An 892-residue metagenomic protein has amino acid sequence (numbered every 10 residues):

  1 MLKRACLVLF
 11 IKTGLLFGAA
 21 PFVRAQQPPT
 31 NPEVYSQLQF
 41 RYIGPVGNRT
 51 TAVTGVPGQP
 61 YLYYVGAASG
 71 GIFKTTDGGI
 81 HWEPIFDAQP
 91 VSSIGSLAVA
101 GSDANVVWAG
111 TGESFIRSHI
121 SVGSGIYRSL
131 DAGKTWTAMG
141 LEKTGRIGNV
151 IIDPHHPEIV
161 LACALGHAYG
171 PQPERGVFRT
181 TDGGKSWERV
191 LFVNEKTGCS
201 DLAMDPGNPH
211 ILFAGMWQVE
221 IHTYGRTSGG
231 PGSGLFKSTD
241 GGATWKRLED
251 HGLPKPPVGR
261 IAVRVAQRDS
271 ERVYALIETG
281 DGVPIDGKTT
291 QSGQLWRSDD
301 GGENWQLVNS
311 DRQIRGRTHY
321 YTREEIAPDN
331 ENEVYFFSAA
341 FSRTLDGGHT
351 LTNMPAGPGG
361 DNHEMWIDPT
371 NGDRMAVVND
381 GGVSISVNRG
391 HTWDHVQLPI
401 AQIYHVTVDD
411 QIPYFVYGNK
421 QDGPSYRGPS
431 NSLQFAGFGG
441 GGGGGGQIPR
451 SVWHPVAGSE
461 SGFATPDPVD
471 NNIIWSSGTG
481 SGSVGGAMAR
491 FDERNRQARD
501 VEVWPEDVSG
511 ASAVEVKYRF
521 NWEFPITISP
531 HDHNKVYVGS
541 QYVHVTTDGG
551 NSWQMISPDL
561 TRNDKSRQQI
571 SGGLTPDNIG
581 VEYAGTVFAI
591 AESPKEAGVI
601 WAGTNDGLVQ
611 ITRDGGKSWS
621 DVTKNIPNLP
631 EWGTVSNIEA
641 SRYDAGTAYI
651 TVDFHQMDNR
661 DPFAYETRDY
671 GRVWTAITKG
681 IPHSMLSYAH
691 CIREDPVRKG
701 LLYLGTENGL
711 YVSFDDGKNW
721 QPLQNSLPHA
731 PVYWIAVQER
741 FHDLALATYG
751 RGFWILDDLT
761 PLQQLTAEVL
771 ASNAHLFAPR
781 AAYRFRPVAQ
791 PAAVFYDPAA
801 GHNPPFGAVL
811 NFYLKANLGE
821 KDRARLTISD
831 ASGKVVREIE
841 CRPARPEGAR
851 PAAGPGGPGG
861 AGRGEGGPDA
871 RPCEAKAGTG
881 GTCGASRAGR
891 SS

Functional and structural regions predicted by a protein language model:
M1-R4: Positively charged n-region of N-terminal signal peptides that target proteins for export
C6-A20: Bacterial N-terminal signal peptides
G14, D182, R668, G880-C883: N-terminal compositionally biased, intrinsically disordered segments and leader/signal-like regions
A25-P798, P805-F806, C841, P851 (+2 more regions): Beta-propeller blade termini and top-face loops
S298, T546, R823-R845: Extended low-complexity, serine/threonine- and proline-enriched intrinsically disordered segments
E631, M685, V835-S892: Glycine-centered tight-turn motifs at strand-turn-strand junctions
F785-R825, S829: Contiguous beta-strand segments within globular domains
